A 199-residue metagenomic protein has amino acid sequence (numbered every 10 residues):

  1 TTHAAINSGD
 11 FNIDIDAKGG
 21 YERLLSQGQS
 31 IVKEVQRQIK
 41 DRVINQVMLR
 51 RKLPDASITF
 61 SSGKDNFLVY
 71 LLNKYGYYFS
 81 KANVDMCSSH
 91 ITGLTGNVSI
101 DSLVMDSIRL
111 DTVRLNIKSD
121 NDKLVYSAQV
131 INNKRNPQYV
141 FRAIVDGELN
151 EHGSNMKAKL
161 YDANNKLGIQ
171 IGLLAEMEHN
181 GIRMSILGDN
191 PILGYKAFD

Functional and structural regions predicted by a protein language model:
T1-D199: Membrane-proximal interfacial segments on either side of biological membranes
